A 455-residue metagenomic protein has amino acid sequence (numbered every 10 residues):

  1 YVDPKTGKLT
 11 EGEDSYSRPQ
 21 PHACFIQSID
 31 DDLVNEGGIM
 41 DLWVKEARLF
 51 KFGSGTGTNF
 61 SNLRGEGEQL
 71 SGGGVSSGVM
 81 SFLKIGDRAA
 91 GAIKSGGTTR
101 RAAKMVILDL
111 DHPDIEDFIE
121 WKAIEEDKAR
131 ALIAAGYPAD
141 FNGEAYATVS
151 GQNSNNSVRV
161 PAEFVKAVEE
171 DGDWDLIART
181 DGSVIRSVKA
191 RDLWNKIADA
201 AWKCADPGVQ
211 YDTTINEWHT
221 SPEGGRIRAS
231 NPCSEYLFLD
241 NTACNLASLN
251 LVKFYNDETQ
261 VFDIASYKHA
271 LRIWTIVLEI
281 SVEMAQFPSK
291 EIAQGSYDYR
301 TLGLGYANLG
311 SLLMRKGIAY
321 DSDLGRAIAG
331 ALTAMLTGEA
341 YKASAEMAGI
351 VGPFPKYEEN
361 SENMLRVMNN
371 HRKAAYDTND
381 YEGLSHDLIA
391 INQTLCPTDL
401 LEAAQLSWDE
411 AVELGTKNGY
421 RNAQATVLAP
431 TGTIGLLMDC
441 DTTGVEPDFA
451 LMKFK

Functional and structural regions predicted by a protein language model:
Y1-K455: Extended catalytic cores of very large enzyme megasubunits
